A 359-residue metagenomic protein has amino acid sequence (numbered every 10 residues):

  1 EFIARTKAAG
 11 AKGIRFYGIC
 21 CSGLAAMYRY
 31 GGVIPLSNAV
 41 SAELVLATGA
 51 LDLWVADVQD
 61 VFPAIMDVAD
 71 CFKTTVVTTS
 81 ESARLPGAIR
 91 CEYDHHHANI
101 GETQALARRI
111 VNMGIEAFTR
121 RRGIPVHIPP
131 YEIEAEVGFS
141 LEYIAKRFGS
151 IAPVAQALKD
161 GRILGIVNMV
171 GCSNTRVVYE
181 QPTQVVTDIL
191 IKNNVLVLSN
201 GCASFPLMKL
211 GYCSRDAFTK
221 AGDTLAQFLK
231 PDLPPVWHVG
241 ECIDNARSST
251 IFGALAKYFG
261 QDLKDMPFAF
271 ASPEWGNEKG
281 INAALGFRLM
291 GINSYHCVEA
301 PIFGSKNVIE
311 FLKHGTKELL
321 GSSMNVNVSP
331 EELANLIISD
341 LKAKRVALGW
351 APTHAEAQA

Functional and structural regions predicted by a protein language model:
E1-A359: Anaerobic metallocofactor- and corrinoid-dependent redox/one-carbon enzyme cores, especially those from methanogenesis
